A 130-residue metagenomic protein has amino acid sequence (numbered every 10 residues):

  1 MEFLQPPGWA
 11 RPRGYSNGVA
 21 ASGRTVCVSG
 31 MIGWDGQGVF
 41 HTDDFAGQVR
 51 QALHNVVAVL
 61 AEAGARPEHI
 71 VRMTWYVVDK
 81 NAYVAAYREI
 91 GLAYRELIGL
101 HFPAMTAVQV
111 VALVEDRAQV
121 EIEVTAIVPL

Functional and structural regions predicted by a protein language model:
M1-V71, V77-L130: N-terminal presequence-like segments and the immediate start of the first folded domain
